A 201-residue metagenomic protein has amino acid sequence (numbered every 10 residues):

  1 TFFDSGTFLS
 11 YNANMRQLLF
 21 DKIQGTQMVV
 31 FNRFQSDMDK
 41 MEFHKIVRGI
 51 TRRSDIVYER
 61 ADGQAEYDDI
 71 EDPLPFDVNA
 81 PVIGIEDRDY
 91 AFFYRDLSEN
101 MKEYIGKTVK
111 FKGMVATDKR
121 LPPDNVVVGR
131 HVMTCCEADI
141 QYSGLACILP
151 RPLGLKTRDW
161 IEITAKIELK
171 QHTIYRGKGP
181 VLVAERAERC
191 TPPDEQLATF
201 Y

Functional and structural regions predicted by a protein language model:
T1-Y11, L19, Q24-Y201: OB-fold and OB-like single-stranded nucleic-acid-recognition modules and their adjacent interaction interfaces
